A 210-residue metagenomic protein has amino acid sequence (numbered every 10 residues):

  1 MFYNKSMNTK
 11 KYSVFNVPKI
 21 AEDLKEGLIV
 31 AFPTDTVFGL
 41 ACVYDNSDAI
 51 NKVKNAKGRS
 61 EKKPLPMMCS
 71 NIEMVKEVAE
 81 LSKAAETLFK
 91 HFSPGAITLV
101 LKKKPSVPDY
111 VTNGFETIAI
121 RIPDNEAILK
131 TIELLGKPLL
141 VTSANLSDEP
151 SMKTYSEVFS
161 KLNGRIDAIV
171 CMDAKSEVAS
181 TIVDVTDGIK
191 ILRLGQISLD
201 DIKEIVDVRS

Functional and structural regions predicted by a protein language model:
F2-S210: Active-site-adjacent structural elements in enzyme catalytic cores
